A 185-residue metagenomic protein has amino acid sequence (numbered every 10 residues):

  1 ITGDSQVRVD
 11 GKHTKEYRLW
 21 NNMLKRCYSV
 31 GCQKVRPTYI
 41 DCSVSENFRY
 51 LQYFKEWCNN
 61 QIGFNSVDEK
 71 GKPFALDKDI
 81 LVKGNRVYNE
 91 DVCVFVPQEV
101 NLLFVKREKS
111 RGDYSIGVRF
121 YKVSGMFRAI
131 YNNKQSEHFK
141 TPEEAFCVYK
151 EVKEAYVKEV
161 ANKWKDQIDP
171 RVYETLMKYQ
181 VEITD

Functional and structural regions predicted by a protein language model:
V7-H13, N21, R26-Y28, R36-M126: Short, cationic Gly/His-enriched loop motifs
R26, V30-G31, F127-Q135: Active-site proximal helix-loop segment of RNase H-like, two-metal nucleases, encompassing DDE(D)
I40-E46, N132-E144: A short, exposed loop/beta-hairpin motif centered on an aromatic-Gly-Thr core
F54, V118, A129, F139-K153: An aromatic-rich alpha-helical recognition segment common to small helix-rich domains
M126, E143-E151, E174-D185: C-terminal accessory/regulatory regions appended to core domains
Y156-D185: Extended, polar beta-sheet/loop recognition surfaces of beta-rich domains that mediate binding to diverse ligands
